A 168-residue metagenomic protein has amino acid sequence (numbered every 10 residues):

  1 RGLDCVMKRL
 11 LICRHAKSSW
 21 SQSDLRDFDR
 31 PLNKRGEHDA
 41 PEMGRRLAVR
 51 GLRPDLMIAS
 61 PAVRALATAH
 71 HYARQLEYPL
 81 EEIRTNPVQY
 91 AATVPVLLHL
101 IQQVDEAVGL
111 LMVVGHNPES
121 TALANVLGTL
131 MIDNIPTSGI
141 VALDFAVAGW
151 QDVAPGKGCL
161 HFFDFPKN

Functional and structural regions predicted by a protein language model:
R1-V6: Short, Lys/Arg-enriched N-terminal segments with co-localized hydrophobic residues within the first ~10-30 amino acids
K8-R9, C13-Q89, I132-I135: Active-site-proximal alpha-helix that buttresses catalytic centers in soluble enzyme cores
L10, V108-M112, I140: Residue-level preference for the first positions of well-ordered beta-strands
K17, A62, P118, V147 (+1 more regions): Short, glycine/serine-rich, charged loops/turns that create anion-binding and catalytic segments at active sites
R50-L52, V104-G109: Glycine-rich phosphate-binding loop signature in dinucleotide/nucleotide-binding domains
Q89-D105: Short phosphate-binding loop-to-helix
G109-N125: A glycine-rich beta-strand to alpha-helix segment that forms a phosphate/ribose-binding loop at ligand/cofactor sites
L130-H161: Domain-level recognition of soluble alpha/beta enzyme cores, biased toward histidine phosphatases/phosphomutases
